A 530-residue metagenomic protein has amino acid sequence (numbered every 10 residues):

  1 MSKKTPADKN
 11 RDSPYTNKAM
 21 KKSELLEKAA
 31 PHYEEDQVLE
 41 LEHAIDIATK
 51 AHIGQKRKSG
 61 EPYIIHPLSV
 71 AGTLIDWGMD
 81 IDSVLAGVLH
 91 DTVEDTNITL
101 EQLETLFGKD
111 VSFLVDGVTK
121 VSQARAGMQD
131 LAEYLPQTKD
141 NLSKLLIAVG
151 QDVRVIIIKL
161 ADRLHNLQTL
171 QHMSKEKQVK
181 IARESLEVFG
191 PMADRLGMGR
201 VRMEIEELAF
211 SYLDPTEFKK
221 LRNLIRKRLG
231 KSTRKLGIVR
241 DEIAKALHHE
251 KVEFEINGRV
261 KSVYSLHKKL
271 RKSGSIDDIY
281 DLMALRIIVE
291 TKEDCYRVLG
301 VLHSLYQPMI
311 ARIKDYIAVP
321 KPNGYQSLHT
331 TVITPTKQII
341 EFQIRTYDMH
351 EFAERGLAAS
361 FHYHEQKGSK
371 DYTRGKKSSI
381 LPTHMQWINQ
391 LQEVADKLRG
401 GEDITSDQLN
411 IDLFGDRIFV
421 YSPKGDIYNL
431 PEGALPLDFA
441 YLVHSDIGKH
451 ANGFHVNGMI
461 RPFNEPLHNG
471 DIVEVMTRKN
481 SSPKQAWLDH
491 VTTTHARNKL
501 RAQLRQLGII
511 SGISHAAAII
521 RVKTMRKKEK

Functional and structural regions predicted by a protein language model:
S2-Q151: Metal-dependent phosphohydrolase cores
P67-A71, M283-L285, Q326: Conserved beta-strand/loop block within the catalytic cores of divalent metal-dependent phospho-transfer/hydrolysis
A71, I75-W77, V84-L85, H303 (+3 more regions): Amphipathic repeat-derived elements
D76, T105, H248-H249, S304: Secondary-structure boundary motif
L100, G108-V111, V118-M283, C295-G300 (+2 more regions): Internal insertion modules embedded within essential enzymes
I288-E290: Short hydrophobic/aromatic beta-strand micro-patches that form the beta-sheet surface supporting nucleotide- or nucleic
